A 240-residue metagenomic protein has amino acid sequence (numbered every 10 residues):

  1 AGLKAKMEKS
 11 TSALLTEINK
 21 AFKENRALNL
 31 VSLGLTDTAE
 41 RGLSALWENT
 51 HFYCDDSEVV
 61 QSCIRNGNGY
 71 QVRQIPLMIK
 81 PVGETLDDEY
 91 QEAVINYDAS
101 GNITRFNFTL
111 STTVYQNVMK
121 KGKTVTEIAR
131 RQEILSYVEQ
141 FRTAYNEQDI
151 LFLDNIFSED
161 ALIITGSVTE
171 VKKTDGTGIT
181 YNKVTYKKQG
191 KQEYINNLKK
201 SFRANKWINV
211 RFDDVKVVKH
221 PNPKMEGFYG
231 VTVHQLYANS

Functional and structural regions predicted by a protein language model:
A1-E24, G101-E147, L151, N155: Short, low-complexity N-terminal intrinsically disordered segments enriched in polar/charged residues
S10-S12, F22, N29-S32, S44 (+10 more regions): Generic serine detector
T11-N49, Q148-D175: Short, well-ordered alpha-helical segments enriched in acidic and aromatic residues
G34-N96, G176-N239: Surface-exposed, charged secondary-structure patches
P76, L110-T112, F157-D160, S167-V168 (+1 more regions): A mature extracytoplasmic/lumenal domain signature
R131-V210, K216: Flexible, glycine-rich surface segments
